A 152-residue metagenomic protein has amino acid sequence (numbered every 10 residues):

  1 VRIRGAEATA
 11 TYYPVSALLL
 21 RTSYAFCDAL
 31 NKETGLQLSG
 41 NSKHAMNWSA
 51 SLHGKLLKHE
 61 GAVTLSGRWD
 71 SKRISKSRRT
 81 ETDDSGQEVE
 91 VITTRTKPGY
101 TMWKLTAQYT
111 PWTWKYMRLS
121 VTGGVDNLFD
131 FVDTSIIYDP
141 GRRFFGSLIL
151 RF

Functional and structural regions predicted by a protein language model:
V1, L36, P98-Y100, D126-N127: Flexible, active-site-adjacent loop/turn segments at secondary-structure boundaries
V1-R78: Gram-negative outer-membrane beta-barrel transporters
R2-R4, S42-M46, G99-W103, P140-F144: Residues that define the transmembrane beta-barrel architecture of outer-membrane proteins
A10, T34-L38, S51-H53, V91-K97 (+2 more regions): Outer-membrane beta-barrel proteins
L30-T34, S85-T93, F129-F131: Extracytoplasmic loops and strand-loop junctions of Gram-negative outer membrane beta-barrel proteins
E60-A62, M102-K104, R118-S120: Active-site lining segments that contact anionic ligands and/or coordinate catalytic metals
W69-S85, Y109-F152: C-terminal beta-signal and adjacent terminal beta-strands/loops of Gram-negative outer-membrane beta-barrel proteins
T80-T82, E90-G99, K104-T110: Short, glycine/charged-rich beta-strand-loop motifs at protein surfaces that mediate ligand recognition and catalysis
